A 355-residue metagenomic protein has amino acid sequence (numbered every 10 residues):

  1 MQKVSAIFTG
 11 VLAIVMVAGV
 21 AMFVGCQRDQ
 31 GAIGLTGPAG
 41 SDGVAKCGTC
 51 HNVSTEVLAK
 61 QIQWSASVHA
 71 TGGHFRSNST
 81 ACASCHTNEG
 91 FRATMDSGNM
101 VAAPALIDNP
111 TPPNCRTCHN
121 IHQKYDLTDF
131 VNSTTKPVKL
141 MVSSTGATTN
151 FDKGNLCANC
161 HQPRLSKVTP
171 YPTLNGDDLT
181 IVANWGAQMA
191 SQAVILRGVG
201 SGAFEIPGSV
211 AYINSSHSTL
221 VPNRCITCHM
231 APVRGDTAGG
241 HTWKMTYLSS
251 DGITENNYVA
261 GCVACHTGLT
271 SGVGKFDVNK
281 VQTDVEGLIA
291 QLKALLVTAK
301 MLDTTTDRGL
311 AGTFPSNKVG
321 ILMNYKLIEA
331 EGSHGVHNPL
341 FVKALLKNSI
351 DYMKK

Functional and structural regions predicted by a protein language model:
M1-G25: Sec-dependent bacterial lipoprotein signal peptides
S5, F23, D29-A32, M301: Compositionally biased, low-complexity segments enriched in small residues
C26-D152, N159-T254, I328: Sequence context of c-type cytochrome heme-c attachment sites
W64, L156, C265, S349: Divalent metal-coordination and catalytic microenvironments
P222-C225, N257-C262, G268, K318 (+1 more regions): Active-site lining segments that contact anionic ligands and/or coordinate catalytic metals
G239-D284: Hydrophobic, helix-length membrane anchors
T267-K355: Mature extracytoplasmic or organellar-lumen-exposed domains after removal of signal/transit peptides
